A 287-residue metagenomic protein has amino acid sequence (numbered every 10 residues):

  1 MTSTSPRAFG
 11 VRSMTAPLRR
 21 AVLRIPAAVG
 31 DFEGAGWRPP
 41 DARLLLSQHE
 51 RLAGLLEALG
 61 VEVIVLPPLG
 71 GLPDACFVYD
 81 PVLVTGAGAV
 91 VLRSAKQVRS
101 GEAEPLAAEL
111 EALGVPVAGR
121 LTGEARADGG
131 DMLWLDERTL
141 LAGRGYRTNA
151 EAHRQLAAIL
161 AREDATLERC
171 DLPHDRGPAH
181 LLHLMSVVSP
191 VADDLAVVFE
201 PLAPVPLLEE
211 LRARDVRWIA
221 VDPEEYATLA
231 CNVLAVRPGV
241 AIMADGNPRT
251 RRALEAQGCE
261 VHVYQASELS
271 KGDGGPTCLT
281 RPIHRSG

Functional and structural regions predicted by a protein language model:
T2-G287: The feature marks the mature, well-folded catalytic cores of soluble enzymes
